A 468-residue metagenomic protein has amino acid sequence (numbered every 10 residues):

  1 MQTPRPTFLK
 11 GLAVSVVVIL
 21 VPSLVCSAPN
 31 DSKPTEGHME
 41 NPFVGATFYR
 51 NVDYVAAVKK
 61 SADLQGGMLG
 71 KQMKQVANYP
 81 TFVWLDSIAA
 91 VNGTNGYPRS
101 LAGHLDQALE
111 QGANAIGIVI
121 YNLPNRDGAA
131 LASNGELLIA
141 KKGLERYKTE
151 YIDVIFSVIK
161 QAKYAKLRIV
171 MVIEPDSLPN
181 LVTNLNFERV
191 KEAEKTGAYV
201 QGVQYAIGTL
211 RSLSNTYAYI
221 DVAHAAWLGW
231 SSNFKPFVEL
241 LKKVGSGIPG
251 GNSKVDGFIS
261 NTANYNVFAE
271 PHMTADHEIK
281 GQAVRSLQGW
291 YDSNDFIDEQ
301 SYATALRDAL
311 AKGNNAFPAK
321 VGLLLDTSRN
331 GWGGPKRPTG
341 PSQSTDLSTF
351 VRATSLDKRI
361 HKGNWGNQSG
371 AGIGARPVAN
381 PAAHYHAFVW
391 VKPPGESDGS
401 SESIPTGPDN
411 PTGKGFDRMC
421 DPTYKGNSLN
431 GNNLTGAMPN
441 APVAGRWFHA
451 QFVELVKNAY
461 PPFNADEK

Functional and structural regions predicted by a protein language model:
Q2-A13: Bacterial N-terminal signal peptides that target proteins for export
A13-S23: Bacterial N-terminal signal peptides
P22-T35: Bacterial Sec-dependent N-terminal signal peptides
H38-V158, K392-N433, A437-V443, W447-F448 (+2 more regions): N-terminal carbohydrate-binding/catalytic regions of secreted carbohydrate-active enzymes
T47-R50, F82-D86, A115-I120, I169-E174 (+6 more regions): Structural recognition of the beta-strand scaffold that forms the well-ordered cores of secreted hydrolase catalytic
Q65-K71, L228, S232-F416, C420-P422: Surface-exposed substrate-engagement region within the catalytic domains of secreted or surface-exposed extracellular
L85-V91, L181, N186-K195, V222-G229 (+2 more regions): Surface-exposed cleft-lining segments at the edges of enzyme active sites
G93-N95, D106-Y219, P236-K243, P249-K254 (+1 more regions): Substrate-binding cleft of extracellular glycoside hydrolase catalytic domains
